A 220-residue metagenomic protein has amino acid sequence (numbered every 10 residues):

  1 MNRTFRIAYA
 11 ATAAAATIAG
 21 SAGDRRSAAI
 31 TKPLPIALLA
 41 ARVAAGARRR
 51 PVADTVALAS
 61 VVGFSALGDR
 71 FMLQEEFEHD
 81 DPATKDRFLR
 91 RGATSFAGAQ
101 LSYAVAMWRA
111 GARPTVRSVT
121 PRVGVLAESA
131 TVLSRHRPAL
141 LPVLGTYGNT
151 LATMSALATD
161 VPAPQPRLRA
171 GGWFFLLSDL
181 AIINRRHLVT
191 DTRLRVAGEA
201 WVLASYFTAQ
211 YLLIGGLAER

Functional and structural regions predicted by a protein language model:
M1-R220: Short amphipathic, positively biased membrane-proximal segments that drive organelle/inner-membrane targeting
